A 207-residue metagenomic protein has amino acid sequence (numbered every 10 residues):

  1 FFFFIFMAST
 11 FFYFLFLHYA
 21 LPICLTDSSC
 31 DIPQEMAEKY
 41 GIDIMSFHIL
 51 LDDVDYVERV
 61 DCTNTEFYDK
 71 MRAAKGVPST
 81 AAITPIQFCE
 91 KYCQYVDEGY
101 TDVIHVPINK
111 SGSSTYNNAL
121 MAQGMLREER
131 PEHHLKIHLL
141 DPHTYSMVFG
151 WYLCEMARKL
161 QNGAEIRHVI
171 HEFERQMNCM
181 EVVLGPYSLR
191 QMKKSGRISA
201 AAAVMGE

Functional and structural regions predicted by a protein language model:
F1-M7: Right-handed beta-helix
M7-L21: Short, small-residue-biased leader/transition segments that mark boundaries at the very start of proteins
I23-C89: N-terminal glycine-rich anion-binding loop in soluble enzyme alpha/beta folds
T26, H105-N109, D141: Short beta-strand segments
C30-A37, I42-D43, H48, S111-T115 (+5 more regions): Mixed-charge interfacial surface used for oligomerization/domain docking and macromolecular partner engagement
M71-A73, Y100-H105, E129-L140: Glycine/charged-rich beta-loop-alpha catalytic/anionic-binding loops adjacent to active sites
Q87-A119, Q123-L126: N-terminal glycine-rich phosphate/adenylate-binding segment common to multiple enzyme folds
C93-D97, P131, Q161: Residue-level signal for alpha-helix termini/capping positions
